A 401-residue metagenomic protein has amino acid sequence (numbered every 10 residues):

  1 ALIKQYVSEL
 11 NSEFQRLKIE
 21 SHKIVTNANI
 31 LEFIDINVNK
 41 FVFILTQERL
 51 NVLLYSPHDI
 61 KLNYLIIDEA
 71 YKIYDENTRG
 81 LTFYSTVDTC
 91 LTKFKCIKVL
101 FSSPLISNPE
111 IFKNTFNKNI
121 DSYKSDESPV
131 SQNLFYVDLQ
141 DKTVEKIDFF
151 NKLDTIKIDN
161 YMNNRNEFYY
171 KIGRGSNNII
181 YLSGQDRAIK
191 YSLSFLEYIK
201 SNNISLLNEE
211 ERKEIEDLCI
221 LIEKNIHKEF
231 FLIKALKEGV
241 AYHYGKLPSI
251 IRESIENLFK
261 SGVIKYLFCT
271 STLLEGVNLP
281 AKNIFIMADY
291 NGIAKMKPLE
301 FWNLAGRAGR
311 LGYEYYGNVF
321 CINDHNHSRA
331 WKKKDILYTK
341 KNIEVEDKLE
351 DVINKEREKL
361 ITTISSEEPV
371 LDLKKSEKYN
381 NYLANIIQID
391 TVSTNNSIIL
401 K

Functional and structural regions predicted by a protein language model:
A1-V38, L53-L54, N166, G173-F268 (+2 more regions): Conserved C-terminal RecA-like helicase domain
L2, V52, K72-D75, S107 (+2 more regions): Residues immediately C-terminal
I34, C96-I199, A241: Conserved interdomain linker/interface between the two RecA-like ATPase lobes of SF2 helicase motors
K40-F43, Q47-N51, Y55-V99: SF2 helicase catalytic motif II
I44-R49, E69, S102-I106, L182-Q185 (+2 more regions): A short beta-strand-to-loop transition that corresponds to the Sensor-1 phosphate-sensing loop of AAA+ P-loop ATPases
K61-I66, Y266-Y290, G317-I322: A short beta-strand element within the Helicase C-terminal
K93-I97, L279, N283, Y290-K340: Conserved segment of the helicase C-terminal RecA-like domain
N160-R165, G173-R174, S183-K200, G317 (+1 more regions): The feature captures the C-terminal accessory region of ATP-dependent helicases and related nucleic-acid translocases
